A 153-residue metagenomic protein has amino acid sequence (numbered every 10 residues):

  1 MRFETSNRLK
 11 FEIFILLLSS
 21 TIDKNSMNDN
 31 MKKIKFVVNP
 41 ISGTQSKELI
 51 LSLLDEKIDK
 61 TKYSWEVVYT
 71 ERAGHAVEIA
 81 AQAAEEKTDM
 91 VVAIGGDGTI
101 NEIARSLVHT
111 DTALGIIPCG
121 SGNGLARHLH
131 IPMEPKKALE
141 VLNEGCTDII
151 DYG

Functional and structural regions predicted by a protein language model:
T5, I13-L16: Generic detector of N-terminal low-structure segments
N7, D23-N25: Intrinsic-disorder-associated, low-complexity terminal segments enriched in Asp/Asn/His/Tyr and depleted of Lys/Arg
L17-L18, M27-V91, K137-E140: ATP/NTP phosphate-donor binding region
K35, H109-A113, I117-G153: Catalytic core of DAGKc-family lipid kinases
P40, I94-G96, C119: Glycine-rich beta-strand-to-loop/alpha-helix junction loops that act as flexible
M90-G98, L114: Glycine-rich N-terminal segment of FAD-binding domains in flavoprotein oxidoreductases, spanning the beta-loop-helix
T99-T112: Short Gly/Thr/Asp-enriched flexible loops that form oxyanion-binding sites at enzyme active sites
